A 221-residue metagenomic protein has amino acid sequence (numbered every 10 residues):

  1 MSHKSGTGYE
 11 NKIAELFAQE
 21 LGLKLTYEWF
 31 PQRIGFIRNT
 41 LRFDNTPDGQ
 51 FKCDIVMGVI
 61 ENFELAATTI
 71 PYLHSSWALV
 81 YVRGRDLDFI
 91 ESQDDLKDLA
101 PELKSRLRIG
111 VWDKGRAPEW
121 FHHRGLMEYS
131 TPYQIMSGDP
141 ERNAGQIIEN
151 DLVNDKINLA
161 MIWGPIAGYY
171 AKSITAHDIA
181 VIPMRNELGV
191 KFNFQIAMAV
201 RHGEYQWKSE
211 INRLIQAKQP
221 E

Functional and structural regions predicted by a protein language model:
M1-V59, F63-E64, G138-R142, N154: Extracytoplasmic small-molecule ligand-binding "clamshell" domains of the periplasmic binding protein/Venus flytrap
S5-T7, V82-L87, I109-A117, L126 (+2 more regions): Short coil/turn segments
F17, T40-D44, I148-V153, W163 (+2 more regions): Hydrophobic residues within well-ordered alpha-helices
L23, I60-E119: A conserved helix-loop-strand patch within extracytoplasmic ligand-binding domains of the periplasmic binding
Q32-G35, I60-L65, R85-L87, K114-E119 (+3 more regions): Solvent-exposed loop/turn segments at secondary-structure junctions within structured extracellular/periplasmic domains
G35-F36, C53-A67, V153-F192: A ligand-binding cleft/hinge motif common to bilobed small-molecule-binding domains
H74-A78, D86, K172-Q216: Periplasmic-binding protein-like
V111-M136, N212-E221: Ligand-binding clefts/hinges and TM-proximal coupling segments of bilobed small-molecule sensing domains
